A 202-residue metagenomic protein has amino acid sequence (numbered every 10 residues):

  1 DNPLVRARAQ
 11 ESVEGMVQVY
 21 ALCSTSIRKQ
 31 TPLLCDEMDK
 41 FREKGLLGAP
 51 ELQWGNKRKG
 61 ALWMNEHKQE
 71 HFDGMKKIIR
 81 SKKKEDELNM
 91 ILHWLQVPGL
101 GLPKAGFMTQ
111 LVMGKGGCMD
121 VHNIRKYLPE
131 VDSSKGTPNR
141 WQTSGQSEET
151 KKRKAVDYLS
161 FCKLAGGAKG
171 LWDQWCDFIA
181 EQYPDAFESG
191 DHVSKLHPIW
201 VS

Functional and structural regions predicted by a protein language model:
D1-A7, R58, N65, Q69-S202: C-terminal accessory module of base-excision DNA glycosylases/AP lyases that mediates lesion recognition and DNA
D1-G55: Structure-specific DNA junction-binding interface
Y20-K29, L62-N65, C176, A180: Short, amphipathic alpha-helical segments that act as regulatory/interfacial helices in nucleotide-processing proteins
